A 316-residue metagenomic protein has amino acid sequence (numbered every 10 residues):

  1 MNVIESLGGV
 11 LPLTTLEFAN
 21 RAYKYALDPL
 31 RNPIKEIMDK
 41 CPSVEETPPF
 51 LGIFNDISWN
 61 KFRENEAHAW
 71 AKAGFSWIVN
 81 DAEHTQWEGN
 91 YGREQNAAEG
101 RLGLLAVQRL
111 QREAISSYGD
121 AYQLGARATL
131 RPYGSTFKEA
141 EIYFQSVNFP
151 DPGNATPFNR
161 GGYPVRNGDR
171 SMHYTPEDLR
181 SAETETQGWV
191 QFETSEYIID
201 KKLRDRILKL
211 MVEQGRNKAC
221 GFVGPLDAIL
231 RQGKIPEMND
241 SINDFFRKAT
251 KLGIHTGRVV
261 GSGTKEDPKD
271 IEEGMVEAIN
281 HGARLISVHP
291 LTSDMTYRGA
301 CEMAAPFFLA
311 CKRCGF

Functional and structural regions predicted by a protein language model:
N2-D56, D169-T186: N-terminal amphipathic alpha-helix/helix-capping segment at the start of soluble metabolic enzymes
E45-E64, V107-R112, T186-L203, T256-D270: Active-site mouth loops of central-metabolism enzymes
P49-F54, S76-W77, L105-V107, R127-L130 (+4 more regions): Structural preference for beta-strand elements that scaffold enzyme active sites
F54-E66, A71, Q86-G89, G100-E141 (+2 more regions): Active-site beta->alpha loop and helix N-cap motifs at the rims of alpha/beta catalytic domains
N65-Q95, G221-D240: Glycine-rich, proline-tolerant flexible connector loops at the mouths of alpha/beta enzymes
E113-R131, K138-I142, I198-V212, S262-R284: Catalytic cores of alpha/beta
L130-N217, F222-L230: Conserved anion-binding
F137-N154, L291-F316: C-terminal helical cap(s) of enzyme catalytic domains, especially alpha/beta-barrels
